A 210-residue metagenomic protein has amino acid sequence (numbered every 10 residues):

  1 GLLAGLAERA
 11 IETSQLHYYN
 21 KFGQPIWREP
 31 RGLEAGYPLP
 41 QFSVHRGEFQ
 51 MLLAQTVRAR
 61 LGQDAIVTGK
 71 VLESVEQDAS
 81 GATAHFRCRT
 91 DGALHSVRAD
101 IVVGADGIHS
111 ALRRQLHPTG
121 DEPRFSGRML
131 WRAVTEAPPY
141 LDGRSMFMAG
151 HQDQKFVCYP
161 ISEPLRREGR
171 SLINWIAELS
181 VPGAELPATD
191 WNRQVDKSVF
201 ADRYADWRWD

Functional and structural regions predicted by a protein language model:
L3-H117, D121-V134, P182-P187, Q194-A201: Conserved N-terminal helical subregion
Y19, S145-L186, R193-K197, Y204: Active-site substrate-recognition segment that forms the wall of the catalytic cavity or substrate channel
Q63, F125-L130, A137-P138, G143-M148 (+1 more regions): Eukaryotic endomembrane system proteins
R114, Y140-G143, V157: A short, acidic/glycine-rich surface segment
W131, W175, W191, W207-W209: Tryptophan-centered motif/residue detector
F200-D210: Oxyanion-binding "anion nests"
